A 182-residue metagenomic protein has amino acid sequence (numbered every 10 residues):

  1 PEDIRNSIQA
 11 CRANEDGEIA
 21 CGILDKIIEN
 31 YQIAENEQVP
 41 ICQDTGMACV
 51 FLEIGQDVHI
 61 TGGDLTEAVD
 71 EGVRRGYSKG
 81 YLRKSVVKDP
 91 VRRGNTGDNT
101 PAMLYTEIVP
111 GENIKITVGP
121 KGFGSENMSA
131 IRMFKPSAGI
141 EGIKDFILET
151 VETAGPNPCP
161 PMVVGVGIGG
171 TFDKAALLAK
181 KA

Functional and structural regions predicted by a protein language model:
P1-A182: Non-transmembrane, aqueous-exposed alpha-helical and coiled segments at domain scale
